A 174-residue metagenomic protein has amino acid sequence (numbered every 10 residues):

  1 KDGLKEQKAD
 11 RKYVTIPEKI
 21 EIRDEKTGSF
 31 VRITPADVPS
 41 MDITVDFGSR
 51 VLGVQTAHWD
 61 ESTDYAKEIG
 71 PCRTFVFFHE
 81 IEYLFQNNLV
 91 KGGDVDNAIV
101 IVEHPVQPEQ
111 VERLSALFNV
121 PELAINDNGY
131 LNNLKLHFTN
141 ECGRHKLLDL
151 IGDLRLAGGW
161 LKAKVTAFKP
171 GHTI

Functional and structural regions predicted by a protein language model:
D2-I174: Short acidic-hydrophobic catalytic motif
